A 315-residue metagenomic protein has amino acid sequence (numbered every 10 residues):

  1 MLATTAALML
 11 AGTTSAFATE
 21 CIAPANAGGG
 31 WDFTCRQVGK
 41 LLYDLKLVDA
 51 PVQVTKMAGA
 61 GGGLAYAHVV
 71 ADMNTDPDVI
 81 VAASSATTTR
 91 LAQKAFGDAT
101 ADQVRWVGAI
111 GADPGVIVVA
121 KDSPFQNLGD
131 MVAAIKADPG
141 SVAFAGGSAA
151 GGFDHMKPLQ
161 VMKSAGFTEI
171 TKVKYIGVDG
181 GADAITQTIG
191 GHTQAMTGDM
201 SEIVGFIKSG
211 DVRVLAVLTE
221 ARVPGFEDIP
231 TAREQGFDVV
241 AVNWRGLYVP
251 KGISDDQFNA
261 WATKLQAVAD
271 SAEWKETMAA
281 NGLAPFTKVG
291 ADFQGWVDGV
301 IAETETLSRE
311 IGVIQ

Functional and structural regions predicted by a protein language model:
M1-A3: Bacterial N-terminal signal peptides that target proteins for export
A11-T14: N-terminal signal peptide c-region/cleavage motif recognized by signal peptidases
F17-Q103, S141, F167-A195, T287-K288 (+1 more regions): N-terminal (or domain-start) structured segment
D44-V48, H68-V79, L91-D183, W244-T277: Hinge/capping helix and adjacent helix->loop/strand transition within the periplasmic-binding protein
S85-F96, H155, L159-G166, Q194-E227 (+1 more regions): A ligand-binding cleft/hinge motif common to bilobed small-molecule-binding domains
A109-V116, A216-K251: Periplasmic-binding protein-like
D255-Q315: An extracytoplasmic/periplasmic, membrane-proximal ligand-sensing/linker region
